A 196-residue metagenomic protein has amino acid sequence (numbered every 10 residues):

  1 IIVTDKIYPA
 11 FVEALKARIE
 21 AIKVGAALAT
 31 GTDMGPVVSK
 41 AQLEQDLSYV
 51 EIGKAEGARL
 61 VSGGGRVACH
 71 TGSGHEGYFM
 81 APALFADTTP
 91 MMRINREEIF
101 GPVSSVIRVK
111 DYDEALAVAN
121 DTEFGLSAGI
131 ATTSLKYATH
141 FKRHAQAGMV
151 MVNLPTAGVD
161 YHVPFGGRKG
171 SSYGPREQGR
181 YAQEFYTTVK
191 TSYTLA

Functional and structural regions predicted by a protein language model:
I1-T89, V152: ALDH superfamily catalytic-core signature
K23, V50, G72-H75, F79-A196: Conserved C-terminal structural/oligomerization subdomain of aldehyde/semialdehyde dehydrogenase
